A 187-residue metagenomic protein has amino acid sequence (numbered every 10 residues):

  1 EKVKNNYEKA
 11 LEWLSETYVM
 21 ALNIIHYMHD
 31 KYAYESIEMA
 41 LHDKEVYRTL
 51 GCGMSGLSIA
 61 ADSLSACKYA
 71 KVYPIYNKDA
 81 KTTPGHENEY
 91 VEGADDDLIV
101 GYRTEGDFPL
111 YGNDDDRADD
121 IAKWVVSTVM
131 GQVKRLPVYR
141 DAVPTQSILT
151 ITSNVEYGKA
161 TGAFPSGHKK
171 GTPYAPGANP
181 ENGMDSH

Functional and structural regions predicted by a protein language model:
E1-H187: Acidic, glycine-enriched catalytic cores built around paired aspartates
